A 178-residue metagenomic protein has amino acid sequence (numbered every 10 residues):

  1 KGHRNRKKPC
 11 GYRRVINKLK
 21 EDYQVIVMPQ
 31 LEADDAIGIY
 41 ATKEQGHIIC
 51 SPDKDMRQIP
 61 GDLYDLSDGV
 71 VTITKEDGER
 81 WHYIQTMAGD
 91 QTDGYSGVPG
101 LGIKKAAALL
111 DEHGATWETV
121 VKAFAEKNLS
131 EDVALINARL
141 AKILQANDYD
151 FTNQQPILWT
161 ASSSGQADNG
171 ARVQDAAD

Functional and structural regions predicted by a protein language model:
G2-A177: Extended two-metal-dependent nuclease catalytic cores across DNA- and RNA-processing enzymes
